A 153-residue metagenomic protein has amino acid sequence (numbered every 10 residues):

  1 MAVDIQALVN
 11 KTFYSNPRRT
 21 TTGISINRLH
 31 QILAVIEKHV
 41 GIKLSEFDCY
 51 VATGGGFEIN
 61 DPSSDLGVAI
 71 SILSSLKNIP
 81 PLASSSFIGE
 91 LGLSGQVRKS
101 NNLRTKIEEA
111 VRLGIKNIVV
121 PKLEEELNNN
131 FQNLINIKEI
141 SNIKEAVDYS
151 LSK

Functional and structural regions predicted by a protein language model:
M1-K153: Peripheral, non-AAA+ core regions of ATP-driven protein-machinery
